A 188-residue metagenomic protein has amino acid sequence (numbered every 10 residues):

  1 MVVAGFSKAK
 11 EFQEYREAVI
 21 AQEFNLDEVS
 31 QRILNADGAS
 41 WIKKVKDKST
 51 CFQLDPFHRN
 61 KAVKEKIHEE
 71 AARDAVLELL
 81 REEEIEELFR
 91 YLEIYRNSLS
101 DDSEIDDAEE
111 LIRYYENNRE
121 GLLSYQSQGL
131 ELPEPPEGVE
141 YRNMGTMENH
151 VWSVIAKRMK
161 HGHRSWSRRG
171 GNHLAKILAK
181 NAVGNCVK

Functional and structural regions predicted by a protein language model:
M1-K188: Catalytic center-proximal scaffold of phosphoryl-transfer enzymes
